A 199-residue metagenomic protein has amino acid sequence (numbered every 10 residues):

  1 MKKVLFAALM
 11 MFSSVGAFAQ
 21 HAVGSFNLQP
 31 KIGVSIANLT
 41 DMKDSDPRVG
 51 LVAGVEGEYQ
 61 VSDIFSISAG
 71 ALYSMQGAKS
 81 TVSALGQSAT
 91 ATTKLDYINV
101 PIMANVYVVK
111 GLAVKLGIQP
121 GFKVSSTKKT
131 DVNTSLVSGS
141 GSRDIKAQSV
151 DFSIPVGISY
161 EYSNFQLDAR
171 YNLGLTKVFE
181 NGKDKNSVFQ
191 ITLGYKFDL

Functional and structural regions predicted by a protein language model:
M1-N27, L193, F197-L199: Bacterial Sec-dependent N-terminal signal peptides
Q20-V61, I67-S68, G174: Short glycine/proline- and aromatic-enriched beta-strand/turn motifs that initiate or cap beta-hairpins
H21-F26, I64, A89, S140 (+4 more regions): First exposed extracellular module after export/assembly in secreted or surface-exposed proteins
H21-V23, S62, V109, Y162-F165 (+1 more regions): Outer-membrane beta-barrel channels and translocator barrels
G24-F26, P47-L51, K94-I98, V150-I154 (+2 more regions): Residues that define the transmembrane beta-barrel architecture of outer-membrane proteins
P30-V34, L51-Y59, A71-Y73, V100-V106 (+4 more regions): Residues on the lipid-exposed face of transmembrane beta-strands in outer-membrane beta-barrel proteins
N38-S45, M75-D96, V124-V150, K177-K183 (+1 more regions): Flexible, solvent-exposed loop segments that connect beta-strands
V108-G121, S125-K128, D144: A short beta-strand-loop micro-motif that forms or neighbors metal/cofactor- and ligand-binding patches at active-site
